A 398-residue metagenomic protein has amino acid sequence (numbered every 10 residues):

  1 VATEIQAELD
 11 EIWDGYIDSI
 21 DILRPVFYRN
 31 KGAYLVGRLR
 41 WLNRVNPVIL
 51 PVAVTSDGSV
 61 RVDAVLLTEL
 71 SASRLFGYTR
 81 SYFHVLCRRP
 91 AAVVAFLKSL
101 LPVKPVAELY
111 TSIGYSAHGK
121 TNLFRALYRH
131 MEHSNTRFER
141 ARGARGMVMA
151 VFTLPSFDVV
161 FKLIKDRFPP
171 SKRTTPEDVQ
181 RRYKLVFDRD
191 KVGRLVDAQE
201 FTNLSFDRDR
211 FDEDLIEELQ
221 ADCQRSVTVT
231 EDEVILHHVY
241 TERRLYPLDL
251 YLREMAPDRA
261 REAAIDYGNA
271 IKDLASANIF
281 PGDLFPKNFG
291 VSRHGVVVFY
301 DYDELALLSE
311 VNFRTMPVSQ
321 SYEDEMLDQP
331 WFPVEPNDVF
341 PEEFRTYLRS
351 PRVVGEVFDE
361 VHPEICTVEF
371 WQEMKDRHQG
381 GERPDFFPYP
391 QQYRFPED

Functional and structural regions predicted by a protein language model:
V1-D14, Y34, F83-H84, D385-D398: C-terminal accessory/interaction regions of large nucleic acid-associated machines
A2, L86, P90, S99-P102 (+3 more regions): Intrinsic-disorder-associated interaction segments
E8-M255, R259-E262, D266, S276 (+1 more regions): Conserved ATP-binding subdomain of kinase catalytic cores across diverse folds
F161-K162, P170, F280-V334: Catalytic activation segment of kinase domains across protein kinase-like and atypical kinase folds
R182-E200, T315-R349: Active-site-adjacent segment of 2-oxoglutarate/Fe(II) JmjC oxygenases
D328-D398: Helical subdomain adjoining the active site within ATP-dependent kinase catalytic cores
